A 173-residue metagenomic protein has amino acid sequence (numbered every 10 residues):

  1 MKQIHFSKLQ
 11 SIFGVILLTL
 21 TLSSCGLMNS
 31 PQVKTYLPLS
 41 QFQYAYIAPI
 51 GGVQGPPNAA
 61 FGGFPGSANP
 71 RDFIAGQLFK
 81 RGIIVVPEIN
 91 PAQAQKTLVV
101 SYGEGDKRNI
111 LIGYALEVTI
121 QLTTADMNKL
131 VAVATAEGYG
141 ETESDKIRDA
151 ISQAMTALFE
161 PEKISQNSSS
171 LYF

Functional and structural regions predicted by a protein language model:
K2-F13: Bacterial N-terminal signal peptides that target proteins for export
K2-I4, S23-R81, N167-F173: A structural "domain/chain start" motif
S11, P65, E88: Short, intrinsically disordered, charge-biased short linear motifs at domain edges
I12, F61, E141, D145: Charge-dense, low-complexity intrinsically disordered segments
I12-S23: Bacterial N-terminal signal peptides
P31-V33, D72-D145, D149-S152: Surface-exposed short loop/turn segments
D149-S169: Short, solvent-exposed cationic patches
